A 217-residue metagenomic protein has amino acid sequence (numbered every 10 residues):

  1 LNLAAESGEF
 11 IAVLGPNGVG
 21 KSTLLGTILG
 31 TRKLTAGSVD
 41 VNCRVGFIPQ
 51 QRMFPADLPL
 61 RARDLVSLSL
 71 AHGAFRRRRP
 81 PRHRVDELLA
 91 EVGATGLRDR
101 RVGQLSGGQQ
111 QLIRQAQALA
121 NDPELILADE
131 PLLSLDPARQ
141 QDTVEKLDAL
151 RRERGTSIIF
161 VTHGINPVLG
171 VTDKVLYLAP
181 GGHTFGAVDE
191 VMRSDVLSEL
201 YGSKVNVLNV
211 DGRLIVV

Functional and structural regions predicted by a protein language model:
L29: Helix-to-loop junction immediately C-terminal to a conserved catalytic motif
P80-L97: Conserved ABC ATPase "signature" region
R101-L105: Conserved ABC ATPase signature
D122: Conserved catalytic motifs of ABC-family nucleotide-binding domains
I126-E130: Catalytic Walker B motif of ABC-type/P-loop ATPase nucleotide-binding domains
T162-H163: H-loop/switch region of ABC-family ATPase nucleotide-binding domains
S194, L200-V217: ABC ATPase nucleotide-binding domains
